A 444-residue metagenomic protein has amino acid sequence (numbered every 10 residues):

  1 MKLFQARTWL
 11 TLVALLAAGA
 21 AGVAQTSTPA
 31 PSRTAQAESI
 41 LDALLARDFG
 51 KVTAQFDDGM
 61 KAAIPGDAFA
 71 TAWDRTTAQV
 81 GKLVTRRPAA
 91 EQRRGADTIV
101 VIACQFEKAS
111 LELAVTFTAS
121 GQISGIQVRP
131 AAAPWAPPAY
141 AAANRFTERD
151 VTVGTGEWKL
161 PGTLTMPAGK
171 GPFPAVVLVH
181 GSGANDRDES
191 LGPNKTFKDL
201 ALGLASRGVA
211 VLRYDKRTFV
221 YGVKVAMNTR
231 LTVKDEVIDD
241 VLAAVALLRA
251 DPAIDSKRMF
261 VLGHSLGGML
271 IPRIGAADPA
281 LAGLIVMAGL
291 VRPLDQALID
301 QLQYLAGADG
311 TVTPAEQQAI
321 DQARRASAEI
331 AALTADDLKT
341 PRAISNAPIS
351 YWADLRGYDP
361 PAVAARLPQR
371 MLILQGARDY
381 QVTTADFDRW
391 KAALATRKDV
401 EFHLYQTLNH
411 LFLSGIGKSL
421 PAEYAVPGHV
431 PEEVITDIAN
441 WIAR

Functional and structural regions predicted by a protein language model:
A35, G50-D97: Short solvent-exposed beta->alpha transition segments
A133-G171: N-terminal cap/lid segment of alpha/beta-hydrolase-fold proteins
L178-E236, Q303-A306, L413-Y424: Cap/lid segment of the alpha/beta-hydrolase catalytic domain
R230-P252: Alpha/beta-hydrolase active-site loop
G283-R366, T396: Accessory cap/linker subdomain of secreted extracellular hydrolases
L367, I373-Q375: Short beta-strand/loop motif that positions the catalytic acidic residue of the alpha/beta-hydrolase fold
Y380-D386: Conserved alpha/beta-hydrolase "acid-adjacent" motif
L408-L411, I416-R444: Catalytic active-site module of serine/aspartate enzymes centered on a nucleophile-bearing elbow/loop
